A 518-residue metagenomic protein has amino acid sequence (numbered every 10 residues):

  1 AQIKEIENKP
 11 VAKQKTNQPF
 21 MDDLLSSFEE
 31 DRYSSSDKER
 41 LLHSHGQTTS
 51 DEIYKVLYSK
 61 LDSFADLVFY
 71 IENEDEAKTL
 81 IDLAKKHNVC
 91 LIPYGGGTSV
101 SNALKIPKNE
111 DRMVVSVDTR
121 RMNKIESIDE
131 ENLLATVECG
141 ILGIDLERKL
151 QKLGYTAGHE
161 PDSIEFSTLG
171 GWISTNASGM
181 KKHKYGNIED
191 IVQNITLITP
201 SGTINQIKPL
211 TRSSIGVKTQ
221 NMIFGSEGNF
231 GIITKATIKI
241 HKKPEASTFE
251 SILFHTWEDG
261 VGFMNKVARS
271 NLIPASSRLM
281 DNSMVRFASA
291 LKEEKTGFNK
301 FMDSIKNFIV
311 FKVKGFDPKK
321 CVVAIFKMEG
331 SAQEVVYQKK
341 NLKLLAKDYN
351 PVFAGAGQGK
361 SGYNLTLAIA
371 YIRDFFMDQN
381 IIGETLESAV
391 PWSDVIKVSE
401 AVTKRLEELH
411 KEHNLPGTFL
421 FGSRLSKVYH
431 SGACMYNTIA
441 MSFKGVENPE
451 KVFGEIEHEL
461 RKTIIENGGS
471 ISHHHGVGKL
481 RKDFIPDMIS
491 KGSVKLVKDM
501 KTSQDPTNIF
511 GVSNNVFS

Functional and structural regions predicted by a protein language model:
A1-D82, V100-L133, R286-L291, K360-T385 (+3 more regions): N-terminal flexible segment immediately upstream of the FAD-binding catalytic core in FAD-dependent oxidoreductases
E30-K55, V261, N265-E459, N467: C-terminal substrate-recognition/cap domain of FAD-linked oxidoreductases
D51-I53, A103-N123, Q151-Y155, S178-E189 (+3 more regions): A glycine- and small-aliphatic-rich helix-loop capping segment at beta-alpha/alpha-beta transitions that lines
D66-V68, R112-V114, L134, I382-E387 (+2 more regions): Glycine-rich tight-turn/loop motif centered on a GG-T
N123-L279: FAD-binding subdomain of flavoenzyme oxidoreductases
T203, V477-S518: Activity-critical C-terminal alpha-helical subdomain
